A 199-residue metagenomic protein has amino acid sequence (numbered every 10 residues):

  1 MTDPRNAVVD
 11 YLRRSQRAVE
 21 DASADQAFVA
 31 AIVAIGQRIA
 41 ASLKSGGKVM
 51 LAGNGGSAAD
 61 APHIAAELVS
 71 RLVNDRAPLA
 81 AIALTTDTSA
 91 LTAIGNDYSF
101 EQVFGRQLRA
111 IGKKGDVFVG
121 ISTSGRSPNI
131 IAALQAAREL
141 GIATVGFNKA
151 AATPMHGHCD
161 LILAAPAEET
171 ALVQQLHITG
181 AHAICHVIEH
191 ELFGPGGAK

Functional and structural regions predicted by a protein language model:
M1-A27: Generic N-terminal amphipathic, Lys/Arg-enriched alpha-helix
Q37-G112: Glycine-rich, small/polar surface segments that engage phosphate groups of diverse ligands
S57-P62, R126-A133: Short glycine/serine/threonine-rich phosphate/pyrophosphate-binding segments that cradle anionic phosphate groups
V69, L134-R138: Surface-exposed amphipathic alpha-helices with a cationic face
T85, S122, N148, L163-A171: Short beta->alpha connector loops at strand-helix junctions that form conserved, small/polar/Pro-enriched
A110, F118, L172-K199: A charged, well-structured terminal subsegment
G146-C159: Short, glycine/polar-rich helix-capping loops at beta-to-alpha or helix-loop-helix junctions that flank or form
